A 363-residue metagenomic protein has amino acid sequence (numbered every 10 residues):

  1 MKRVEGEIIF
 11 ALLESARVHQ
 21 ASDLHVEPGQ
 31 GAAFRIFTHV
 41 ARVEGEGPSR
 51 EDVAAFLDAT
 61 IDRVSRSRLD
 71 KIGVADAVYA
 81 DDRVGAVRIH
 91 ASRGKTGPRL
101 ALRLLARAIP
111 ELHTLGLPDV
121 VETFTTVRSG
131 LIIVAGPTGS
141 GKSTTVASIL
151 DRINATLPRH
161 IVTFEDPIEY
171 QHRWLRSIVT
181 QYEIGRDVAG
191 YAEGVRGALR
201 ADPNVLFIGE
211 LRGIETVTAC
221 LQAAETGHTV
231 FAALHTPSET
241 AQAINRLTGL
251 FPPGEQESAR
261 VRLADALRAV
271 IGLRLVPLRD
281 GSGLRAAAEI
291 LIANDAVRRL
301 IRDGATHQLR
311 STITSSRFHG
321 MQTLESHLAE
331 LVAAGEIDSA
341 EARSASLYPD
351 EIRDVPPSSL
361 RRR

Functional and structural regions predicted by a protein language model:
M1-R363: Short, flexible helix-loop junctions that flank or precede catalytic/ligand sites
